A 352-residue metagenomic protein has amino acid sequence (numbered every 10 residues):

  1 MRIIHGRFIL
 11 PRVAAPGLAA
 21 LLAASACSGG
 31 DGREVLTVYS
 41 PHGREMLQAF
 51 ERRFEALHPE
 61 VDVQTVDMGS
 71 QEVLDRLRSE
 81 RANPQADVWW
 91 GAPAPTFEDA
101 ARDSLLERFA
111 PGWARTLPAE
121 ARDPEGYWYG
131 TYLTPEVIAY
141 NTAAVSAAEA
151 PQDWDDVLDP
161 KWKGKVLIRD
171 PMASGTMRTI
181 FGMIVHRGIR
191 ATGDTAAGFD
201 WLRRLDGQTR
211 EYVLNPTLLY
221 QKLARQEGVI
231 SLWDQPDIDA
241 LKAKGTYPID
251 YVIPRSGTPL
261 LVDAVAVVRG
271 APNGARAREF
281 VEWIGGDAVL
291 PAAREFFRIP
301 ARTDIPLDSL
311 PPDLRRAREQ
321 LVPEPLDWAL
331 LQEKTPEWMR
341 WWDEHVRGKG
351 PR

Functional and structural regions predicted by a protein language model:
M1-L36, G350-R352: Short, low-complexity disordered leader/linker segments with a strong preference for bacterial N-terminal type II
C27-D99: Early extracytoplasmic/lumenal segment of secretory-pathway proteins
P41-Q48, Q71, Q85-E227: Extracytoplasmic ligand-binding site segments that recognize negatively charged/polar headgroups
P95-D99, A224-R225, V229-P248: A ligand-binding cleft/hinge motif common to bilobed small-molecule-binding domains
L106-W113, Y127-Y129, D155-L158, Y247-P259 (+2 more regions): Short beta-strand->loop
A119, T134, D200-D206, Y212-V213 (+3 more regions): Periplasmic-binding protein-like
D263, V268-P325: Mature extracytoplasmic/periplasmic domains
E324-R352: Conserved C-terminal helix/tail region of periplasmic/extracytoplasmic solute-binding proteins
